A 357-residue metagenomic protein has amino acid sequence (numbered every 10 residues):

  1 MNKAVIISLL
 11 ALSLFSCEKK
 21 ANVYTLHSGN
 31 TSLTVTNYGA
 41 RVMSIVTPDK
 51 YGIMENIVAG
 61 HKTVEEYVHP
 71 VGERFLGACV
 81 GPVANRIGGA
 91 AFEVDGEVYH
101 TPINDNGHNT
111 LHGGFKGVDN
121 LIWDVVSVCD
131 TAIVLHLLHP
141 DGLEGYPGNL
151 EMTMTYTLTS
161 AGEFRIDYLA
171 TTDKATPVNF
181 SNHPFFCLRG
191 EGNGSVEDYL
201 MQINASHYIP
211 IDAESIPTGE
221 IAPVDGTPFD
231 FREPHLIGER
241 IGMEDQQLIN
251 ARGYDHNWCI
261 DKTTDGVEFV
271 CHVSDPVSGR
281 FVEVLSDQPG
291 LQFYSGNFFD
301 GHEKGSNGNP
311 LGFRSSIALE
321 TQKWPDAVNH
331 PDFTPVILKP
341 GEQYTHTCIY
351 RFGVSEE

Functional and structural regions predicted by a protein language model:
N2-S8: Sec-dependent signal peptide recognition, specifically the positively charged N-region followed immediately by
S8-L9, D173: Residue-level detector of transmembrane insertion/anchoring sites
L9-C17: Hydrophobic h-region of N-terminal signal peptides that target proteins for export in Gram-negative bacteria
E18-E357: An exposed, glycine/acidic-rich loop-and-rim segment of catalytic or binding clefts
